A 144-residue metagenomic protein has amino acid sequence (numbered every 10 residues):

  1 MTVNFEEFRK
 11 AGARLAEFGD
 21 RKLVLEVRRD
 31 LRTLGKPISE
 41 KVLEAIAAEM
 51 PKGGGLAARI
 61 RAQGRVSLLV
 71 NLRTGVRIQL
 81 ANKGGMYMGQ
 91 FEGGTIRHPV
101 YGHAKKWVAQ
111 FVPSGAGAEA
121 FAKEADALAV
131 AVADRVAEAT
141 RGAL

Functional and structural regions predicted by a protein language model:
M1-K83, R97-L144: Short, Lys/Arg-rich flexible segments
G89: Short, conserved beta-strand/beta-arch hydrophobic-aromatic motifs that form part of recognition grooves or interface
